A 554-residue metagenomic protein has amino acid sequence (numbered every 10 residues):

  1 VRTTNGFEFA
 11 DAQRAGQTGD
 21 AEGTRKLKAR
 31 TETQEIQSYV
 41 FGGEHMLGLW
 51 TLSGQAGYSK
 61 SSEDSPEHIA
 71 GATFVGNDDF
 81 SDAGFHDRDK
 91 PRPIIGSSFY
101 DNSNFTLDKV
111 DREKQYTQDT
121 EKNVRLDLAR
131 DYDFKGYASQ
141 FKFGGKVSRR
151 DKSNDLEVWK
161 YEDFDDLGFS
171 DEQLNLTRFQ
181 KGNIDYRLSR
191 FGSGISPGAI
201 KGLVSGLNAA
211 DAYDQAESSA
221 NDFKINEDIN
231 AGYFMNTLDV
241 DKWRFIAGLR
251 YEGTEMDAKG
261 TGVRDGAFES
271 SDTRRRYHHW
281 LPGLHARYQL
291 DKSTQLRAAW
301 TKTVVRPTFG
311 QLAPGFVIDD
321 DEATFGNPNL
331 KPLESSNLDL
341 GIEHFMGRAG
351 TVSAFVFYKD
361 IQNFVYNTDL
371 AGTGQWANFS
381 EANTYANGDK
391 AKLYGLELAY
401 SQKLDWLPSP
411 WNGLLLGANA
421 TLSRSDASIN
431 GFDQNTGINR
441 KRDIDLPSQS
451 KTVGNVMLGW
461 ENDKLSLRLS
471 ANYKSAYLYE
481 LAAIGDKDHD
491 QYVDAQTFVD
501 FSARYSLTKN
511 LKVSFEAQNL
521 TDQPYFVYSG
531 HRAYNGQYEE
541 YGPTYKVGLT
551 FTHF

Functional and structural regions predicted by a protein language model:
V1-K60, P66-H68, I95-D101, K109-F134 (+3 more regions): Surface-exposed extracellular loop regions of Gram-negative outer-membrane beta-barrel proteins
E8-A21, S81-K109, E157-D222, A371-T384: Flexible glycine-rich, low-complexity coil/linker segments exposed to the extracellular/periplasmic environment
G19-S38, E217-N230, R275, V304-I361 (+5 more regions): Outer-membrane beta-barrel signature, preferentially recognizing the C-terminal barrel domain of Gram-negative
L47, Y58-D64, Y116, T120-K122 (+13 more regions): Transmembrane beta-strands of outer-membrane beta-barrel pores
L49-S53, D89, I95, Y132-F141 (+7 more regions): Short loop/turn motifs that connect adjacent beta-strands in outer-membrane beta-barrel proteins
D151, I195, E255, Y288 (+5 more regions): Surface-exposed extracellular loop regions of Gram-negative outer-membrane beta-barrel proteins, predominantly
Y358-D360, A377-L481, T521: Gram-negative outer-membrane beta-barrel transporters
L414, N472-I484, R504-F554: C-terminal beta-signal and adjacent terminal beta-strands/loops of Gram-negative outer-membrane beta-barrel proteins
